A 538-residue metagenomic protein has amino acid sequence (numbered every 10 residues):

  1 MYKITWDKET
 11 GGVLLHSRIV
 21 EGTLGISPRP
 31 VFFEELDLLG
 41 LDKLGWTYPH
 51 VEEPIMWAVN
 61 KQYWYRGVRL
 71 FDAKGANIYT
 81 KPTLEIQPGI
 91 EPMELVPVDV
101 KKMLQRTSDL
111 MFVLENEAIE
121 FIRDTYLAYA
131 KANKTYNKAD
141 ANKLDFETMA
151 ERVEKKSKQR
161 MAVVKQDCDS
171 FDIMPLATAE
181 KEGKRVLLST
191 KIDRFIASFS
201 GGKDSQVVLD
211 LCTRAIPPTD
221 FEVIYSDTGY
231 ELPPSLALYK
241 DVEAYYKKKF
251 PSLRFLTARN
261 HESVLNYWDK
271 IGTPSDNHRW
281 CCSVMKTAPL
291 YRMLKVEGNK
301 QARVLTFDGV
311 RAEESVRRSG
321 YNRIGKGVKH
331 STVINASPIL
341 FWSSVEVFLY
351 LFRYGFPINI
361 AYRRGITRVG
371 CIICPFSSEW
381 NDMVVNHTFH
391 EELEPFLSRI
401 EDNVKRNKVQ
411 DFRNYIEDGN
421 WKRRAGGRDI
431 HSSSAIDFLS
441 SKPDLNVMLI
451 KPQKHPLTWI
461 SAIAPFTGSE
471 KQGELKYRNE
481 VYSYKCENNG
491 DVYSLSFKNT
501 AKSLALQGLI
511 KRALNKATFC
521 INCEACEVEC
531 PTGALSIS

Functional and structural regions predicted by a protein language model:
M1-L38, R428-Q507: Short Lys/Arg-enriched alpha/beta "domain-start" segment
Y2-E346: ATP-dependent adenylation/nucleotidyltransferase module used to activate substrates
E313, E379, T500: Short, glycine-/Ser/Thr-/acidic-enriched flexible segments
S343-S344, F348-P395: Mid-to-C-terminal catalytic subdomains of enzymes that bind/position adenosyl phosphate moieties or nucleic-acid
T367-W380, A517-T532: Local cysteine-cluster metal-coordination motifs and their immediate loop/turn environment, predominantly Fe-S cluster
M383-F389, P531-S538: Short cysteine/histidine-rich zinc-coordinating motifs and their immediately flanking basic loops
V384-V447: Charged, amphipathic alpha-helical linkers/stalks
K502-A525, G533-S538: Ferredoxin-like iron-sulfur electron-transfer modules
